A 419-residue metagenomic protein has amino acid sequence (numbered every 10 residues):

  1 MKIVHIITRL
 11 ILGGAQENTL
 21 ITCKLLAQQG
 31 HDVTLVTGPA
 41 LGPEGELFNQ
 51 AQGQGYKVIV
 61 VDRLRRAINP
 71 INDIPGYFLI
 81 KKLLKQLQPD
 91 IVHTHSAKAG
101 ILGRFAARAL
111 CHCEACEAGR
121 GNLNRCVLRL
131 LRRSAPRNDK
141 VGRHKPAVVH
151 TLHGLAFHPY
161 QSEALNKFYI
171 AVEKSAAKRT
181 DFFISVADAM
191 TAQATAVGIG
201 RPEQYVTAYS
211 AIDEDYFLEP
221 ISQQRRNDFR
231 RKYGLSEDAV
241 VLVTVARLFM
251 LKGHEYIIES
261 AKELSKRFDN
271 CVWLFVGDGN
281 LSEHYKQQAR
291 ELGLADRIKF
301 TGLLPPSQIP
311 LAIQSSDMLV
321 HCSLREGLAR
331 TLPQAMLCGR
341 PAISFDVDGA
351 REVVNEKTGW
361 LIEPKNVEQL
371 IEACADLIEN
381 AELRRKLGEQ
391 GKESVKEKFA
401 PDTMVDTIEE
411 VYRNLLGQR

Functional and structural regions predicted by a protein language model:
H5-N72, A189-Q193: N-terminal strand-loop element at the rim of the active site of nucleotide-sugar-dependent glycosyltransferases
Q16-K24, V240-K266, W273, N280-E283 (+1 more regions): A conserved mid-protein helix/loop that constitutes part of the nucleotide-sugar donor-binding site
I59, A171-Q223: Donor nucleotide-sugar binding/catalytic pocket of nucleotide-sugar-dependent glycosyltransferases
L84, L303-L304, L311-S316: Short alpha-helical donor nucleotide-sugar binding micro-motif in glycosyltransferases
D228-R231, Q369, D376, L383-K398 (+1 more regions): A short, well-ordered alpha-helix in the C-terminal region of glycosyltransferases
L324: Aromatic "clamp/platform" in nucleotide-sugar-dependent glycosyltransferases that forms part of the donor/acceptor
P341-S344: Short hydrophobic beta-strand element within catalytic cores of glycosyltransferases and related nucleotide-activated
N355-E356, W360-V367, D376-E382: Conserved acidic donor-binding segment of nucleotide-sugar-dependent glycosyltransferases
